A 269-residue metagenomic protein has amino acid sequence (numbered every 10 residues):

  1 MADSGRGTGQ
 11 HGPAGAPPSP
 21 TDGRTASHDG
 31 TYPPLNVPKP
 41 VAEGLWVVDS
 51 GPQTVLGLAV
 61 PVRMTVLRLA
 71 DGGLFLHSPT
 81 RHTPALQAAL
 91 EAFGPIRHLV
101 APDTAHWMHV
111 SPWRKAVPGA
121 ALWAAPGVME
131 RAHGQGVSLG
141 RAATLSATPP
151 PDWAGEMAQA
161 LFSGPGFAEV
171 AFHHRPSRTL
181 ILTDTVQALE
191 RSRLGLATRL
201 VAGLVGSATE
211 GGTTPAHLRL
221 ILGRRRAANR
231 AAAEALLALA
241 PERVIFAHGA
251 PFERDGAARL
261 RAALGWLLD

Functional and structural regions predicted by a protein language model:
D3, G15-T80, S138-L204, A231-A232 (+1 more regions): Catalytic core of the metallo-beta-lactamase
Q10-H11: Low-complexity, intrinsically disordered or signal/transmembrane-proximal segments
A42-E43, V55, T80-R81, F93 (+3 more regions): Cap/insert and terminal regions of metallo-dependent hydrolase folds
A70-G73, E91-R97, E242: Short, surface-exposed connector motifs at secondary-structure boundaries
H77-S78, R97-T104, W123-A125, I181-D184 (+1 more regions): Active-site neighborhood of phospho(di)ester-bond hydrolases with catalytic His/Asp-centered motifs
Q87-A88, A233: Short hydrophobic/charged patches on amphipathic alpha-helices used for structural packing and interfaces
A88-P151: Active-site HxH/HxHxD metal-binding segment of metal-dependent hydrolases
H106, Q187, P251: Short active-site segment of divalent metal-dependent hydrolases/proteases that encodes the spacing between
